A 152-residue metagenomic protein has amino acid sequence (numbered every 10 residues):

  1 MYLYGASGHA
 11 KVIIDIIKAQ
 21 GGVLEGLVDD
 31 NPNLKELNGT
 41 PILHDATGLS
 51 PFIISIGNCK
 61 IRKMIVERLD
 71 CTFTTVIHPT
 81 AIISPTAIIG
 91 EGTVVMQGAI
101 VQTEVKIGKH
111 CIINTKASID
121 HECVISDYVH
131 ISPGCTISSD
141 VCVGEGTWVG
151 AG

Functional and structural regions predicted by a protein language model:
M1-H44: Hydrophobic, well-ordered beta-alpha structural blocks that scaffold small-molecule cofactor pockets
G5, F52, F73, D120-H121: Generic structural signal for conserved hydrophobic packing positions in ordered secondary structure
G5, I53-G57, S139: Small/polar loops that bind or transfer phosphate-bearing groups
G8-H9, K60-I61, I119: Short alpha-helical
I14, P32-S84: Phosphate-bearing ligand-interacting subdomains that bind or position ATP/ADP/UDP/GDP/NAD(P) or nucleotide-linked
Q20, L69-C71, V129-I131: Glycine-rich, phosphate-binding/catalytic loops in enzymes
V23, S50, E91: Short coil/turn segments at beta-strand junctions that form active-site/ligand-binding loops
V76-A151: Structural signal for interior beta-strand "rungs" in well-ordered beta-sheet cores of soluble enzyme domains
